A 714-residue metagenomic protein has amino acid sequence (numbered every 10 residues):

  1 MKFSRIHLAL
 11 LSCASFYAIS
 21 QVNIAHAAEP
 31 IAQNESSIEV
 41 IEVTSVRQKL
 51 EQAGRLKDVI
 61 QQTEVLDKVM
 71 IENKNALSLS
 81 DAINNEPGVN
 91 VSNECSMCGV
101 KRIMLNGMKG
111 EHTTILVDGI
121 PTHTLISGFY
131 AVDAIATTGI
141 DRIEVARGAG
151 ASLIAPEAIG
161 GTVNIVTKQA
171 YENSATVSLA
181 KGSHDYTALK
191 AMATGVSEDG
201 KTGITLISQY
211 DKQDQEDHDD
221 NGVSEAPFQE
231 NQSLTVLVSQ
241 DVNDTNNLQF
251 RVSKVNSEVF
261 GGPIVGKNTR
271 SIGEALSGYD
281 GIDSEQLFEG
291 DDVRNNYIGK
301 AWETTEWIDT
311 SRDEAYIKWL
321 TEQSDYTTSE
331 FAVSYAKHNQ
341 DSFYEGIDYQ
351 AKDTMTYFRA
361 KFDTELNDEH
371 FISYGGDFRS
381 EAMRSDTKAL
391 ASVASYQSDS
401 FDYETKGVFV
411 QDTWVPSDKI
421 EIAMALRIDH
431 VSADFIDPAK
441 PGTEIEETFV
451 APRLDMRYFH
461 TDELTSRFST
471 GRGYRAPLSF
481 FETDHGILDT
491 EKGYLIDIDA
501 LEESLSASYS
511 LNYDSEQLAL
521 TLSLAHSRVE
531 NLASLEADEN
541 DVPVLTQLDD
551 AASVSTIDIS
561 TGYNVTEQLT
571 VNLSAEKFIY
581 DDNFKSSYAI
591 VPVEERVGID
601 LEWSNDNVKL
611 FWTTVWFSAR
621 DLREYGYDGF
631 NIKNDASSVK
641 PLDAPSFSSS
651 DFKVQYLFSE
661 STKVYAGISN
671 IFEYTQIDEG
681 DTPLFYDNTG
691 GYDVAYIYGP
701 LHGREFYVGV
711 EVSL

Functional and structural regions predicted by a protein language model:
A27-E72, G110: Short, acidic, small-residue-rich periplasmic hinge/interaction motif at the N-terminus of Gram-negative outer-membrane
I60, S80-P121, D141: Extracytoplasmic beta-strand/coil segments of soluble accessory domains associated with Gram-negative outer-membrane
I120-R147, K168: Short acidic/polar hinge/loop motifs at secondary-structure boundaries that mediate gating or recognition
E172, A180, M192-T305: Periplasmic-side early beta-strands and strand-to-turn transitions of outer-membrane beta-barrels
G200, E322, Y326-S342, R457-F459 (+5 more regions): Membrane-embedded beta-barrel scaffold of Gram-negative outer-membrane proteins
A382-A389, S432-D434, E444, R457-A507 (+4 more regions): Surface-exposed extracellular loop regions of Gram-negative outer-membrane beta-barrel proteins, predominantly
S417-D418, I422, A519-L520, L524-E530 (+3 more regions): Gram-negative outer-membrane beta-barrel transporters
R528-E530, V571, A619-R623, Q655-L714: C-terminal beta-signal and adjacent terminal beta-strands/loops of Gram-negative outer-membrane beta-barrel proteins
